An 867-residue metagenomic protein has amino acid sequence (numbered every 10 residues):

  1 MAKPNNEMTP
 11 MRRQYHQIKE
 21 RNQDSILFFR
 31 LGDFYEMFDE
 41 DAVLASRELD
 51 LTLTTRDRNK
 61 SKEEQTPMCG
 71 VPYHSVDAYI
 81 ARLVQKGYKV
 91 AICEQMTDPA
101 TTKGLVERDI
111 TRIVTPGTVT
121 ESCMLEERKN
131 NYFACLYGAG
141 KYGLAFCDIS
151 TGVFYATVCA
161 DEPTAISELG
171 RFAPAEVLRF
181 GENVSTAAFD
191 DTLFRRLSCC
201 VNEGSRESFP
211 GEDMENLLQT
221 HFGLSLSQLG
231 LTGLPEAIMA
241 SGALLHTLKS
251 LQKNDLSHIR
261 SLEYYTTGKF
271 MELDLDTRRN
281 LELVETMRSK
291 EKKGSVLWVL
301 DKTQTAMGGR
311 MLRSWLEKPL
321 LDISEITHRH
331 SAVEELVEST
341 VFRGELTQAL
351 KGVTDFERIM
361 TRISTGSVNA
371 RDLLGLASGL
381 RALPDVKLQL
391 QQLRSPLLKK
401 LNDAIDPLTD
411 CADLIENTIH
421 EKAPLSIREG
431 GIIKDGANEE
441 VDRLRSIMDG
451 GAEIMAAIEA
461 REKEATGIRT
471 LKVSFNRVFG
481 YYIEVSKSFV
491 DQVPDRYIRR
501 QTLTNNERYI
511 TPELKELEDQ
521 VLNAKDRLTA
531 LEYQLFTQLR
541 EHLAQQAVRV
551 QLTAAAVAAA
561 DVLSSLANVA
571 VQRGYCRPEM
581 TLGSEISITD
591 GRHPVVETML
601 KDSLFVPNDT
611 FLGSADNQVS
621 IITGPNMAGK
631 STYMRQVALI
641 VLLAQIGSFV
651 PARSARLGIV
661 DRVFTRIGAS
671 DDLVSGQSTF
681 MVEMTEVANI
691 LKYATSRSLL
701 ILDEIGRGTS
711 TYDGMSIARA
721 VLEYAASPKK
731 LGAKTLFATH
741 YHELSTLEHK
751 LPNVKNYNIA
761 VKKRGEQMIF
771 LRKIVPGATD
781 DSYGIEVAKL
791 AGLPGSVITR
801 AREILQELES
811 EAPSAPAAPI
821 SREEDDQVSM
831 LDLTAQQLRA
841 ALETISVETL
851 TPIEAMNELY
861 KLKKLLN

Functional and structural regions predicted by a protein language model:
A2-E335, G344, Q348-S364, V368-A460 (+1 more regions): Charged catalytic and DNA/RNA-contacting regions of genome-maintenance and nucleic-acid-processing enzymes
D39-E40, L234, Q304-T305, W315 (+7 more regions): ATPase nucleotide-binding head domains, primarily ABC-like/P-loop NTPase cores
A42-S61, C147-P174, D491-L522, D602-L612 (+1 more regions): Extended active-site and interfacial segments that coordinate phosphate-rich ligands in large catalytic machineries
P174-F180, E513-Q546, F649-A652, R656: Conserved catalytic alpha/beta cores of large enzymes that bind or transform nucleotide phosphates and polynucleotides
F209-Q219, M271-L275, L283, M287 (+5 more regions): Amphipathic heptad-repeat alpha-helical coiled-coil/stalk segments that mediate oligomerization, filament/stalk
I326-R329, A349, V353, G451 (+4 more regions): Intracellular alpha-helical coupling/juxtamembrane segments of multi-pass membrane proteins
K463, I468: Conserved nucleotide-binding/hydrolysis modules and their immediate coupling elements across P-loop/ASCE NTPase motors
N476, S846-N867: Terminal-proximal interaction/regulatory segments of ATP-powered molecular machines
